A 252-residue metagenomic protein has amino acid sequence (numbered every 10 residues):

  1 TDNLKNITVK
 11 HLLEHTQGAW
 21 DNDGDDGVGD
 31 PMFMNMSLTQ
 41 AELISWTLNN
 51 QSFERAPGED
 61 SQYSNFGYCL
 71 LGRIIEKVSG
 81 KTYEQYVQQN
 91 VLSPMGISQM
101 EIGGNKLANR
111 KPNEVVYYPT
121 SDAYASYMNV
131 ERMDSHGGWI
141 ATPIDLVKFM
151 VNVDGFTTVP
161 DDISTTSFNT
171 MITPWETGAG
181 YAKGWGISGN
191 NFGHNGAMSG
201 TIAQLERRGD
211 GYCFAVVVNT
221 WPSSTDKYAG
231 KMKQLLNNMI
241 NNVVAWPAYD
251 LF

Functional and structural regions predicted by a protein language model:
T1-A197, A203-Q204: Short, surface-exposed loop or secondary-structure junction motifs that flank catalytic or metal-binding residues
T39-L43, E114, C213-F214, T220-P222 (+1 more regions): Short, surface-exposed, polar/charged, turn-prone segments marking secondary-structure boundaries
W46, A108-R110, V217, Y228-K231 (+1 more regions): Short, intrinsically disordered/low-complexity patches at protein termini and at juxtamembrane boundaries
Q51-R55, W221-K227: Noncatalytic linker/hinge segments flanking ATPase motor cores
K81, G103-G104, Y212, K231-Q234: Short, charged/polar low-complexity linear motifs in solvent-exposed/disordered segments
M150, I187-F192, E206-F214, N237-P247: Solvent-exposed, well-ordered amphipathic alpha-helical segments that flank/support binding or catalytic loops
I202-R208, Y212-S224: Short, well-ordered beta-strand elements
S223-F252: Short, gly/Ser/Thr-rich active-site loops of penicillin-recognizing serine hydrolases
